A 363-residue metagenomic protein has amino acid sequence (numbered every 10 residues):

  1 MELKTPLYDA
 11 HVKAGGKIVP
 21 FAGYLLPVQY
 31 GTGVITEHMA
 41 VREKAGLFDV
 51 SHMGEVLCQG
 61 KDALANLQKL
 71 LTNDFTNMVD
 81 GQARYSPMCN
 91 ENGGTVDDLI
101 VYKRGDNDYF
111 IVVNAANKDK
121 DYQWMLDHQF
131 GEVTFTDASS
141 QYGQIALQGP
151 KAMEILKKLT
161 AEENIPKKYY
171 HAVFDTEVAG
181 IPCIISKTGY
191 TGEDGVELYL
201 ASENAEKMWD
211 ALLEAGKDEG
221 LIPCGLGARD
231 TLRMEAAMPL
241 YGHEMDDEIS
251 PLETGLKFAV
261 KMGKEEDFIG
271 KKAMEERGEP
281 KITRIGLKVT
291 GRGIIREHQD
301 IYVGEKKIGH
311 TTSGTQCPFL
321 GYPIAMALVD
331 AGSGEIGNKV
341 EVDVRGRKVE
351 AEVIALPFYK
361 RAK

Functional and structural regions predicted by a protein language model:
M1-G16, P20-A22, L26-Y30, R104-K363: Conserved, structured C-terminal
M1-S86, G94, G227: Acidic, proline/glycine-enriched N-terminal capping motif
E37-V41, N92-T95, L99, A179-S186: Membrane-targeting and insertion segments and their boundary/processing signals
D49, D98, E197: Acidic active-site catalytic centers that drive phospho-/nucleotidyl reactions and related ester hydrolyses
K61-T95, M153-I181: Internal amphipathic helical hairpin motif
D74-N107, V112-H128: Well-ordered mid-protein domain cores that form the structural environment of catalytic cofactors
